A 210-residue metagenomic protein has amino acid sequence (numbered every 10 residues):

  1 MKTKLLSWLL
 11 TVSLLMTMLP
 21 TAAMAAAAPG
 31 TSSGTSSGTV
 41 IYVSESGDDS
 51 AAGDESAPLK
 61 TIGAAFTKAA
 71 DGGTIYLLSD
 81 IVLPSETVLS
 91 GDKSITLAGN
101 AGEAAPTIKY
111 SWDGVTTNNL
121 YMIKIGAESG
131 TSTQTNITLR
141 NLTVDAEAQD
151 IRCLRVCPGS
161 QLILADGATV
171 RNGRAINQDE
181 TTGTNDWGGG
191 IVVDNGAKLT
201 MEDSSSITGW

Functional and structural regions predicted by a protein language model:
M1-L9: Bacterial N-terminal signal peptides that target proteins for export
L15-A25: C-terminal segment of classical bacterial N-terminal signal peptides
M24-A64: Right-handed parallel beta-helix/beta-solenoid
V40, G72-T74, D80, E86 (+8 more regions): Detector for repetitive beta-architecture
G63, G72-I95, A101-K109, Q149: N-terminal extracellular ligand-recognition/capping segment immediately after the signal peptide
P84-S85, S111, A146-Q149, R171-R174 (+4 more regions): Surface-exposed loop/turn segments connecting beta-strands in extracellular beta-rich domains
E86-S90, Y121-T133, R152-Q161, I176-D179 (+2 more regions): Glycine-rich beta-solenoid repeat tracts in large extracellular/virion proteins
S94-R152, D166, R171-R174: Right-handed parallel beta-helix/beta-spiral solenoid domain characteristic of secreted/periplasmic
